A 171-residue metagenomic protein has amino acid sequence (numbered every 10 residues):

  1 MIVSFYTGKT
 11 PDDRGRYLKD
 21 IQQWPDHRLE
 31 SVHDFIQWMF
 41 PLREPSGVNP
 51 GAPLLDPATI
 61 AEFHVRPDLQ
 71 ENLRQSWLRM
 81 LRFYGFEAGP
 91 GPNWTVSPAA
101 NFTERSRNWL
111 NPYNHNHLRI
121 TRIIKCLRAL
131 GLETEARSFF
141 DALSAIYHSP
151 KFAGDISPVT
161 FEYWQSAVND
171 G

Functional and structural regions predicted by a protein language model:
M1-A100: N-terminal leader regions that mediate targeting or early regulatory function
P92-G171: Alpha-helical bundle/repeat cores within regulatory domains of eukaryotic proteins
